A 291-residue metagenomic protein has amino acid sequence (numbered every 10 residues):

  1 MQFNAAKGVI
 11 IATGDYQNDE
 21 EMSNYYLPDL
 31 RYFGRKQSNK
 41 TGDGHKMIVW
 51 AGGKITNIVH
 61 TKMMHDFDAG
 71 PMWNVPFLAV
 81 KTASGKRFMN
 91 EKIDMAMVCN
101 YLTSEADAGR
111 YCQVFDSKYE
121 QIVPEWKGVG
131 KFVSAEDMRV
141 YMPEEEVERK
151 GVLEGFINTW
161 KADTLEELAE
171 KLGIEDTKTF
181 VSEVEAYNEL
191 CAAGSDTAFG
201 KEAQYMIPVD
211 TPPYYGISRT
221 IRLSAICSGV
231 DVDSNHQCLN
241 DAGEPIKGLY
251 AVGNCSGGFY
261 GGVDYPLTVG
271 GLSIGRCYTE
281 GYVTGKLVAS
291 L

Functional and structural regions predicted by a protein language model:
M1-F67, G270, I274, V283: Glycine-rich loop(s) and the adjacent beta-strand/alpha-helix scaffold that form part
A5-K7, N74-P76, A108-R110, E244-K247: Short coil/turn connectors at secondary-structure junctions
G8, D15-Q17, K86-R87, I93-M95 (+6 more regions): Short, glycine-/Ser/Thr-/acidic-enriched flexible segments
H45-M47, K54-L172: An anion/pyrophosphate-binding glycine-rich loop and adjacent beta-alpha core in soluble alpha-beta enzymes
W73-V75, S224-I226, G270: Short, small/polar residue-rich loop motifs at catalytic or cofactor-binding pockets
K127, E136-V140, G248, C255 (+3 more regions): Function-dense linear segments that define catalytic or interfacial modules in macromolecule-processing proteins
E175-V263, L267: A glycine-rich dinucleotide-binding beta-alpha-beta segment and adjacent secondary-structure elements that constitute
